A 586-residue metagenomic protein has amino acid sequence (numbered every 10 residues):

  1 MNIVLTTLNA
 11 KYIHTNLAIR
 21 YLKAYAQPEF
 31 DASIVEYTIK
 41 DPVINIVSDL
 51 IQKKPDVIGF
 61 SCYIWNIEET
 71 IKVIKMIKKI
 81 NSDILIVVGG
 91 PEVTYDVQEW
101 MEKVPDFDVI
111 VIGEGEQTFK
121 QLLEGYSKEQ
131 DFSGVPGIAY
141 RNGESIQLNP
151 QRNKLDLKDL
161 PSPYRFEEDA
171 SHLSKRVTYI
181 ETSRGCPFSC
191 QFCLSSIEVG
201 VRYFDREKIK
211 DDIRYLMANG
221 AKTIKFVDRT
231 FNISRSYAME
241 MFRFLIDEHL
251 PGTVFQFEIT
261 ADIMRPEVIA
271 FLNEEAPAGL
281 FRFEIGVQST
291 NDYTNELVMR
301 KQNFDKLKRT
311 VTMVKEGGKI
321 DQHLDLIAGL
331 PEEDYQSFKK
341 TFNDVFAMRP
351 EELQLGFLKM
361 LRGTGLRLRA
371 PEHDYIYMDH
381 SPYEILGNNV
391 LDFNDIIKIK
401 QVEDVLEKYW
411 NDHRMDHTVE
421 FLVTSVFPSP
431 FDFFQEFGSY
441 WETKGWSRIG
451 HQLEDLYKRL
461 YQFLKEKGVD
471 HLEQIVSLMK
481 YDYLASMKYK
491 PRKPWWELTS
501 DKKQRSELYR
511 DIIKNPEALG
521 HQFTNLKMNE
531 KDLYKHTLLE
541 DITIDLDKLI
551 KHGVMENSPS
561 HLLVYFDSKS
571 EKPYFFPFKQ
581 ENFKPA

Functional and structural regions predicted by a protein language model:
M1-I3, F132-V135, A139-T182, H561 (+2 more regions): N-terminal [4Fe-4S]-dependent radical SAM core
M1-N16: A short, flexible N-terminal coil/short beta segment enriched in small residues
N2, A18, Y25, F30-Q151 (+1 more regions): Glycine-rich beta-alpha loop elements in corrinoid/cobalamin-binding modules across cobalamin-dependent enzymes
N2-T6, Q27, V43, D56 (+1 more regions): Radical SAM enzyme core and accessory elements
I3, A32, I86, V135 (+5 more regions): Hydrophobic/aromatic residues located in beta-strands of well-ordered beta-sheets within soluble catalytic
T7, I34-T38, S61, L326 (+1 more regions): Residue-level recognition of beta-strand->loop/alpha-helix junctions
K158, S162-E316: Radical SAM [4Fe-4S] cluster-binding motif and immediate context
R235, D247-I263, E267-F433: A structural motif corresponding to the C-terminal lobe/cap of the Radical SAM core domain
